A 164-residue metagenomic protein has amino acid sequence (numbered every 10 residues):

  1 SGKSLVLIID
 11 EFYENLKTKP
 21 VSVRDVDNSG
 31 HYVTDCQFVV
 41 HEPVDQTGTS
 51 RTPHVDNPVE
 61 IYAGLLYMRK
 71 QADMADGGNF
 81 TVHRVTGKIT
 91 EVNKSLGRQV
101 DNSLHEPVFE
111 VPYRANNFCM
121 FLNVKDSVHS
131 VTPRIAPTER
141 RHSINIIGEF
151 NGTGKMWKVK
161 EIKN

Functional and structural regions predicted by a protein language model:
G2: Intrinsically disordered, low-complexity polar regions and short flexible loop motifs
L5-Y13, T18-V159: Catalytic core of non-heme Fe(II) oxygenases with the double-stranded beta-helix
K160-N164: Non-catalytic N-terminal targeting/anchoring module and adjacent flexible stem/linker that precedes the structured
